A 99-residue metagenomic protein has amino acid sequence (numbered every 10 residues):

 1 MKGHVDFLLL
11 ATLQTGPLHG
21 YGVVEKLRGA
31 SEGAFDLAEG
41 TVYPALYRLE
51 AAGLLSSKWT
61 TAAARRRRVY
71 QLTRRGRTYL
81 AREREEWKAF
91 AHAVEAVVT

Functional and structural regions predicted by a protein language model:
M1-T41: N-terminal helix-turn-helix DNA-binding core of bacterial DNA-binding proteins
H4, L8, Q71, A93: Amphipathic alpha-helical recognition patches that constitute DNA-binding helices
V23, V42, G76, W87: Conserved anionic group-binding/transfer micro-motifs
V42-L49: Basic amphipathic alpha-helical segments that dock to polyanions
E50-R66, Q71: Beta-hairpin "wing" of winged helix-turn-helix
R65-R84: Basic, amphipathic "hinge/linker" alpha-helix immediately C-terminal to the N-terminal HTH DNA-binding motif
T78-T99: Amphipathic alpha-helical dimerization/coiled-coil segments that flank or bridge DNA-binding/regulatory modules
